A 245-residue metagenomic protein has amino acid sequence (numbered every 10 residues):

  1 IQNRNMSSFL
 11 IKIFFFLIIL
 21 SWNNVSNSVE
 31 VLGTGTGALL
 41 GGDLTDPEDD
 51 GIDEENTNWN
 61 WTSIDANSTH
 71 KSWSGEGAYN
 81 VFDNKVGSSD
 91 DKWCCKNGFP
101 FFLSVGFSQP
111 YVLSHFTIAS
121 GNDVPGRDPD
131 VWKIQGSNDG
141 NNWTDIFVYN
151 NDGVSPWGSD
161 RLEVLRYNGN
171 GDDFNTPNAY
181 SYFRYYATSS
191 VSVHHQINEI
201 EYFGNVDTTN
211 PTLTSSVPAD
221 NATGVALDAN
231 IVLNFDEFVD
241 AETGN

Functional and structural regions predicted by a protein language model:
I1-E30: Sec-dependent, cleavable N-terminal signal peptides
S26-L39, D46, S72-F147, E163 (+1 more regions): Aromatic, loop-rich ligand-recognition surfaces of beta-strand-rich domains
S63-K71, P218: Bulky hydrophobic/aromatic "packing anchor" residues in well-ordered structure
D145-P156: Solvent-exposed serine/threonine-rich low-complexity stretches and specific carbohydrate-binding patches
G158-L162, A226-D228: Solvent-exposed, conformationally flexible loop/turn segments
P211-T212, P218: Proline-centered linker/hinge motifs at extracellular inter-domain junctions
A219-G224: Short beta-strand segments of immunoglobulin-like
L227-N245: Short, surface-exposed alpha-helix to beta-strand junction/turn motifs within ectodomains of secreted and cell-envelope
